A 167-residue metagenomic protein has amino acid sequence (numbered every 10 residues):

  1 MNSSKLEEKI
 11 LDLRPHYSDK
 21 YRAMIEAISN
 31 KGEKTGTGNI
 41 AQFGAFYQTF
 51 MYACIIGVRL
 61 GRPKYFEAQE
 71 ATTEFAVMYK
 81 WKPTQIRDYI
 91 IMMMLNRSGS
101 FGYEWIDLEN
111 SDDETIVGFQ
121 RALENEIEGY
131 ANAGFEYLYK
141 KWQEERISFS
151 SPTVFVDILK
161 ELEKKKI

Functional and structural regions predicted by a protein language model:
M1-T37, P63-I167: Charged, low-complexity intrinsically disordered terminal regions and linker tails
T37-A68: Short, basic amphipathic alpha-helical segments that act as recognition/interaction helices in nucleic-acid-binding
